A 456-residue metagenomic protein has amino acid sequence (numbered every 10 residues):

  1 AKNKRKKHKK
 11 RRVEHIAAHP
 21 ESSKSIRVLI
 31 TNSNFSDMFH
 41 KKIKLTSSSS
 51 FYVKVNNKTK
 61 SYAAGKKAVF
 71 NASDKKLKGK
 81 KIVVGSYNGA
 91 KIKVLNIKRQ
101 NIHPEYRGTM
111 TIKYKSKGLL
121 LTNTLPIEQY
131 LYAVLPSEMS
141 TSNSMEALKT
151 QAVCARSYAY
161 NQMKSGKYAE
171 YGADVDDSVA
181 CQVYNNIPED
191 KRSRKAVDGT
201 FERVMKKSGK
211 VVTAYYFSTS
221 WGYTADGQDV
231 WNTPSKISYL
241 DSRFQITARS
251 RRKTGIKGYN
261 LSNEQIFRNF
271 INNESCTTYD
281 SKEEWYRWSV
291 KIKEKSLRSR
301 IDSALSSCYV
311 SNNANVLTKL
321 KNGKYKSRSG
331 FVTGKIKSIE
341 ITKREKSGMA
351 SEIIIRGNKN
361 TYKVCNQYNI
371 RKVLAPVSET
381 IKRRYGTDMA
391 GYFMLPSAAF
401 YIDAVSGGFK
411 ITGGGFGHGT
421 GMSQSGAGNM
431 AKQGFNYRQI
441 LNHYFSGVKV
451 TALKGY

Functional and structural regions predicted by a protein language model:
A1-Y456: Conserved, single-site charged/polar hotspot
